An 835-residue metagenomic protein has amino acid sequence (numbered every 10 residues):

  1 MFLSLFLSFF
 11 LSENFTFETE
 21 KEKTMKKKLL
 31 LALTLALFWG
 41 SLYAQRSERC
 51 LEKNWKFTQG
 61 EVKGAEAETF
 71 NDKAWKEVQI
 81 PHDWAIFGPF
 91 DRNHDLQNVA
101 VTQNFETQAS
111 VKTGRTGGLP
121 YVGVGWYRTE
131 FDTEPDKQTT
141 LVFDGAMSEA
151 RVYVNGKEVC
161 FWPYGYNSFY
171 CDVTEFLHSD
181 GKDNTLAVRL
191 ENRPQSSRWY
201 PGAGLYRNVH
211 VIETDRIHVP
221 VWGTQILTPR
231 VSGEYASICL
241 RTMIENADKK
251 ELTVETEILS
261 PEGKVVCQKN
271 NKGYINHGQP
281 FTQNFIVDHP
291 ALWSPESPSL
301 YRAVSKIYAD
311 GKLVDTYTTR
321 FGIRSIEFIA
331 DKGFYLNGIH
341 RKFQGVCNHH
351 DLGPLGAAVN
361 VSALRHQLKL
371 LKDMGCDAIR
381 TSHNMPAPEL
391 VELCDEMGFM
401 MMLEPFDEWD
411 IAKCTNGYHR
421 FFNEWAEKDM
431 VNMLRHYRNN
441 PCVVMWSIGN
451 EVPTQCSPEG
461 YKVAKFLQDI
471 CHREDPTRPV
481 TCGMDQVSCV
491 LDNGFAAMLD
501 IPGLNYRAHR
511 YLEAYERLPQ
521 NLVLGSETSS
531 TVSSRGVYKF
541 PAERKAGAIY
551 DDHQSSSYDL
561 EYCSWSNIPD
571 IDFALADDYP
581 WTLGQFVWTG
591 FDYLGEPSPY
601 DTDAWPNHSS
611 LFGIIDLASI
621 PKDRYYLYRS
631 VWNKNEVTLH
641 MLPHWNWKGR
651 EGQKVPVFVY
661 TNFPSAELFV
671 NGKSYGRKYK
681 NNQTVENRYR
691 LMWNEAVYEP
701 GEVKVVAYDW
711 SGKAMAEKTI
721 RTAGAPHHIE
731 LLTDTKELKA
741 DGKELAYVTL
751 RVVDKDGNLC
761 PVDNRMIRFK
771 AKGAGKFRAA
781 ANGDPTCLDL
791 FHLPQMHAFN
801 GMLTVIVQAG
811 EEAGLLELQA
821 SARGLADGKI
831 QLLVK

Functional and structural regions predicted by a protein language model:
Q45-T139, S196, G202-L205, I217 (+4 more regions): Extended carbohydrate-recognition surfaces in non-catalytic/accessory domains of CAZymes and lectin-like proteins
R49-L51, E61, G117-W222, A247-D248 (+5 more regions): Accessory beta-strand-rich segments of carbohydrate-active enzymes
Q59, D83, F87-P89, N208 (+2 more regions): Extended substrate-binding grooves/exosites of carbohydrate-active enzymes
E68-F70, E251-T256, E296-R302, N662 (+4 more regions): Short flexible loop/turn segments that cap and initiate beta-strands
V173, Q283-W293, L691-V697, H792-E811: Short, hydrophobic beta-strand segments
H178-G181, R241-I329, W693-N694, E699-P700 (+3 more regions): Extended acidic/polar, glycine-enriched regions that form or flank non-catalytic beta-rich accessory modules
L240-M243, K306, V657-T661, V706-A707 (+3 more regions): Beta-strand-rich structural segments
F328, S630, E636-P656, M715 (+3 more regions): Short S/T/G/P-enriched beta-strand
